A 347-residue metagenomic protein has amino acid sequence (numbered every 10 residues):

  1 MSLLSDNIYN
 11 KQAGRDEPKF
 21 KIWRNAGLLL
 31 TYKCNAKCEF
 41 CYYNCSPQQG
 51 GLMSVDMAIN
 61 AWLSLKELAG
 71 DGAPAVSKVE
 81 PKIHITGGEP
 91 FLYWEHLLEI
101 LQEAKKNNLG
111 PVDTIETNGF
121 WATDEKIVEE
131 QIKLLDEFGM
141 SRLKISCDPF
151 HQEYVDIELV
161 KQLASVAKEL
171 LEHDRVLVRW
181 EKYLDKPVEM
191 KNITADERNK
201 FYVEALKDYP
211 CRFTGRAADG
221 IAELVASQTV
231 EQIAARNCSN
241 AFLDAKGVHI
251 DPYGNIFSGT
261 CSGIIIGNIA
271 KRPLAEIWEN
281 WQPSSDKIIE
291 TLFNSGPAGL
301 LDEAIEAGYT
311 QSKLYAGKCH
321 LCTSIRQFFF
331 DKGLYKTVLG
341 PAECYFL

Functional and structural regions predicted by a protein language model:
S2-P111, I115-T117, A122-I127: Conserved alpha-helical substructure of the radical SAM core
A13, G263-L347: Flexible mid-to-C-terminal extensions adjoining Fe-S/redox cofactors in radical SAM and related proteins
P18, A75, L135-D136, N240 (+1 more regions): Structural motif
G27, T31-C34, G254, S312-Y315: Residue-level signal for mature regions of secreted extracellular proteins and peptides
Y32, E89, T117-G119, P149 (+3 more regions): Short, flexible loop/turn elements at secondary-structure junctions
C34, C38-C41, G254, G259-C261 (+1 more regions): Short cysteine clusters
A58-A61, L65, I100, E130-L134 (+1 more regions): A general structural detector for well-ordered alpha-helical segments in enzyme core domains, enriched
K133-W281, Y335: Radical SAM enzyme [4Fe-4S]-AdoMet core and its adjacent flexible, acidic and glycine-rich loops/tails across
